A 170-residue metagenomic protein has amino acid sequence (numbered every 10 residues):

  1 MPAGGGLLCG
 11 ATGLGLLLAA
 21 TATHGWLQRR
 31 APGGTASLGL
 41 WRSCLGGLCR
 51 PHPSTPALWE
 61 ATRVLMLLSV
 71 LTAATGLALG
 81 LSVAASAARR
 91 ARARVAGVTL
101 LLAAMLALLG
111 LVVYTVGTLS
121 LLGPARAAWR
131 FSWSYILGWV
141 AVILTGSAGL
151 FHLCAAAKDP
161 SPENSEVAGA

Functional and structural regions predicted by a protein language model:
P2-H24, W59-T118, G138-A141, T145-D159: Signature of small four-pass
A3-G4, R29, L122: Residue-level detector of alpha-helix boundaries and kinks
L14, L40, W133: Residues that flank catalytic or metal-binding motifs in active/ligand-binding sites
T21-R63, V70: A surface-exposed beta-alpha-beta supersecondary segment
A36, A96-L100, F131-S134, E166: Juxtamembrane helix-loop boundaries in multi-pass membrane proteins
A57-L58, R130-I136: Short aromatic-rich membrane-water interface segments that cap or initiate transmembrane helices in multi-pass membrane
V116-S132: Interfacial non-cytosolic loop connecting adjacent transmembrane helices
K158-A170: Intrinsically disordered cytoplasmic terminal tails of membrane proteins
